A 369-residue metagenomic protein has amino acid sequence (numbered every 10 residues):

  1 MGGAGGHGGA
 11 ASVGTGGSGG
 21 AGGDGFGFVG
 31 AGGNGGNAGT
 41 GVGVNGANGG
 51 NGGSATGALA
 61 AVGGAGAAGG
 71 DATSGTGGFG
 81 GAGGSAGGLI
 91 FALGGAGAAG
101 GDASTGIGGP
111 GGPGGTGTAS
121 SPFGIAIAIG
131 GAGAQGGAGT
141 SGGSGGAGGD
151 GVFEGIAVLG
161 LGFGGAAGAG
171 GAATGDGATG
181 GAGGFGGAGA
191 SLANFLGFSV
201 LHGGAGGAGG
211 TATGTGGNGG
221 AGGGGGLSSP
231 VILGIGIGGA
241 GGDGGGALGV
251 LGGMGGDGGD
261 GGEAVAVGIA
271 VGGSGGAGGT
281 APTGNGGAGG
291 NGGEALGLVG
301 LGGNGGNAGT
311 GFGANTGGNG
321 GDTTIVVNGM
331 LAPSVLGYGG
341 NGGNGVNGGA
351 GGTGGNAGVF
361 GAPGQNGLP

Functional and structural regions predicted by a protein language model:
M1-P369: Glycine-centric low-complexity repeats
